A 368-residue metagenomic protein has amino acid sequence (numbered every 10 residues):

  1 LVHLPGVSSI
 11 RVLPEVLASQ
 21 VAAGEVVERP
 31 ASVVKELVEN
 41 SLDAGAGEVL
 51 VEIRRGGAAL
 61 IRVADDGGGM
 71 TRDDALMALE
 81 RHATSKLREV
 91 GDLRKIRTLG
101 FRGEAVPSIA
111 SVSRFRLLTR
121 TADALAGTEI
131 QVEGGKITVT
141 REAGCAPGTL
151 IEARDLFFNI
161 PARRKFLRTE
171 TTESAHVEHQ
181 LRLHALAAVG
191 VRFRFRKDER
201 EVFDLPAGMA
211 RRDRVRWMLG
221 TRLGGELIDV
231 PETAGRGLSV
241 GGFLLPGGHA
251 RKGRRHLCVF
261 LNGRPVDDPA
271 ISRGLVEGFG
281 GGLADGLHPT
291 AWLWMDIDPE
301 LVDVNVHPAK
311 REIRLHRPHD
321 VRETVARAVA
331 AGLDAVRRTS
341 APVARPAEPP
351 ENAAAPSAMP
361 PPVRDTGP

Functional and structural regions predicted by a protein language model:
V2-P368: N-terminal phosphate-binding caps/lids of nucleotide- and nucleic-acid-binding domains
